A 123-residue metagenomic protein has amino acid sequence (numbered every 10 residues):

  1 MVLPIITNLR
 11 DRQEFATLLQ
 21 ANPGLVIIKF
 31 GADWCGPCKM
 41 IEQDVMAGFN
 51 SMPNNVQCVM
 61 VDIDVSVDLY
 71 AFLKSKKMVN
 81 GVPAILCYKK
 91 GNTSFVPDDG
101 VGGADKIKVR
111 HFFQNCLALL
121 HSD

Functional and structural regions predicted by a protein language model:
M1-V26, I107-D123: N-terminal leader/targeting and pre-domain segments
I6-D11, F30, E42-Y70: Thiol-based oxidoreductase modules, predominantly thioredoxin-like and allied folds used for disulfide exchange
T17-L19, Y70-K77: Short amphipathic alpha-helix with an adjacent loop that forms part of the alpha/beta core around
P23, G31-W34, G81: Short pre-active-site segment immediately N-terminal to redox-active cysteine/selenocysteine motifs in thiol-based
V26-I28, C58, I85: Hydrophobic beta-strand anchors of alpha/beta hydrolase catalytic cores
C35-C38, I85: The canonical Cys-X-X-Cys-His
N54, K77-N80: Structured loop/turn residues at beta-strand edges in well-structured enzyme cores
N80-G81, L86-D123: Non-catalytic, surface beta->alpha helical segment in thiol-disulfide oxidoreductase systems
